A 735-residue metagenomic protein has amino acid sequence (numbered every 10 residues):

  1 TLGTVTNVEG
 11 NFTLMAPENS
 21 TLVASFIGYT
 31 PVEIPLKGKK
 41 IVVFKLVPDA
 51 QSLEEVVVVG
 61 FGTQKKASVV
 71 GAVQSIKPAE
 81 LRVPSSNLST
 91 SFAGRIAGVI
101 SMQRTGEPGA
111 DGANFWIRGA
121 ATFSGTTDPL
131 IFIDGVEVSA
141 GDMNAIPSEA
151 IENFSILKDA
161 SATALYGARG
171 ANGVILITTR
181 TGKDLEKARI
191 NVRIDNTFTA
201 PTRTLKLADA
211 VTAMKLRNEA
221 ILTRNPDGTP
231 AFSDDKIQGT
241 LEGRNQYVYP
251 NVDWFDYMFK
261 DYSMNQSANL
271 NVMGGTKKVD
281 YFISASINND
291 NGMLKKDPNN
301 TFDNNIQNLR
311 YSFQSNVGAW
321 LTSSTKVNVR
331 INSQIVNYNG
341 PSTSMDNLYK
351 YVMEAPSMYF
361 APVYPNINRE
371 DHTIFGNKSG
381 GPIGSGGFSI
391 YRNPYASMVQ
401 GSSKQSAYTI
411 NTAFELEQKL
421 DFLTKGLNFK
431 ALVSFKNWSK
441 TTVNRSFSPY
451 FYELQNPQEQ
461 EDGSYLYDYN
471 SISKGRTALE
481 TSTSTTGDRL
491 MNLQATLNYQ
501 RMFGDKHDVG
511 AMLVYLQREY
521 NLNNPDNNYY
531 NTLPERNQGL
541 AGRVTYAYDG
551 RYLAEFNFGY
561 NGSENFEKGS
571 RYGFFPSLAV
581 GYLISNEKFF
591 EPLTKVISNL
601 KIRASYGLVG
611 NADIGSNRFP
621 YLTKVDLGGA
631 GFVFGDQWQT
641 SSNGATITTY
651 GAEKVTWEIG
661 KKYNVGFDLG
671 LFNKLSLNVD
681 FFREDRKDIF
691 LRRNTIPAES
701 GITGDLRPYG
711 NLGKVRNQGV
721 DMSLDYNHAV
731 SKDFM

Functional and structural regions predicted by a protein language model:
T1-Q314, K326-V327, G386: Short, small/polar-rich motifs associated with maturation and membrane association, primarily at protein termini
T127-D128, Y262, N316-S324, R330-I335 (+4 more regions): Extracellular/periplasmic, surface-exposed regions of secreted and cell-surface proteins
S344, K350-M358, N368, T442 (+1 more regions): Replace "related TpsB outer-membrane translocases also match" with "some related outer-membrane beta-barrels such as
L348-S357, P576-I584: Long amphipathic alpha-helical scaffold regions
F451: Active-site-proximal polar cores
